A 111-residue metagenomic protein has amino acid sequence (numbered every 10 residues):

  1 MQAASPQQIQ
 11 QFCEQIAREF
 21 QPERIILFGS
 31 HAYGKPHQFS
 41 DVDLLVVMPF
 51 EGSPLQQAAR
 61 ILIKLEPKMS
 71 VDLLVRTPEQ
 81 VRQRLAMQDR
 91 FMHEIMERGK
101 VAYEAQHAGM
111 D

Functional and structural regions predicted by a protein language model:
M1-R24, Y33-Q38, M48-D111: Catalytic core of pol beta-like nucleotidyltransferases
F28-S30: Glycine-rich beta-strand-to-loop/alpha-helix junction loops that act as flexible
